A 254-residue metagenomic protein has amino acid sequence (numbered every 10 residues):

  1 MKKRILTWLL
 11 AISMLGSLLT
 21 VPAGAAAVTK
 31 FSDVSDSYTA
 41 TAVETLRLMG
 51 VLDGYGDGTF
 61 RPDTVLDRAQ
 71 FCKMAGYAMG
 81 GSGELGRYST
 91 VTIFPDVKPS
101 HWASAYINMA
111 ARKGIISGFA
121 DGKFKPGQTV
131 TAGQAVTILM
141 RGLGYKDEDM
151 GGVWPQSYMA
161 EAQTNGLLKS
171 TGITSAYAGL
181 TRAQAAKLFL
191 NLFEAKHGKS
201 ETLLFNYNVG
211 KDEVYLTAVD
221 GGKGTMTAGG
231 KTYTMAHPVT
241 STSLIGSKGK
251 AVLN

Functional and structural regions predicted by a protein language model:
K2-A40, D53-C72, G76-S104, K113-G133 (+2 more regions): Feature responds to low-complexity, polar/acidic, surface-exposed segments characteristic of secreted/exported proteins
A183: Contiguous, function-dense segments enriched for cysteine-driven chemistry and partner/ligand-binding capacity
